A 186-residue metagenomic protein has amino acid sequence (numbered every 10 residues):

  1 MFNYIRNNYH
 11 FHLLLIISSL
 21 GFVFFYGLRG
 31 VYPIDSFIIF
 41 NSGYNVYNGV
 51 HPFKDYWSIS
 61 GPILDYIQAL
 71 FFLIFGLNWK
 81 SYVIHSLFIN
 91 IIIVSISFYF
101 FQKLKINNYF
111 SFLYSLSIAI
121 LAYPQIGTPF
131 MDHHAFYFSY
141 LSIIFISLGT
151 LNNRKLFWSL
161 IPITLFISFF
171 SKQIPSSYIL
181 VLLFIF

Functional and structural regions predicted by a protein language model:
M1-R6, L151, Y178-F186: Perimembrane helix-loop-helix junctions
M1-V23, N108, F112: Start-transfer (signal-anchor) and selected internal transmembrane alpha helices of multi-pass inner/ER membrane
G27-S42, F53-Q68, L77-K80: Extracytoplasmic catalytic/substrate-binding loops of multi-pass membrane glycan-assembly enzymes
I84-N108, L141: Transmembrane-helix motifs of polytopic, lipid-linked glycan transferases
S97-I120, N153-L156: Transmembrane-helix signature of polytopic, membrane-embedded enzymes that assemble or transfer cell-envelope glycans
K103-K105, Y140-L160, S168: Membrane-interface transmembrane helices that cradle and orient dolichyl/undecaprenyl
Q125-F136: Short acidic/glycine- and proline-prone juxtamembrane loop motifs at membrane-interface regions of multi-pass membrane
F145, F157-F186: Membrane-interface alpha helices of multi-pass inner-membrane proteins
